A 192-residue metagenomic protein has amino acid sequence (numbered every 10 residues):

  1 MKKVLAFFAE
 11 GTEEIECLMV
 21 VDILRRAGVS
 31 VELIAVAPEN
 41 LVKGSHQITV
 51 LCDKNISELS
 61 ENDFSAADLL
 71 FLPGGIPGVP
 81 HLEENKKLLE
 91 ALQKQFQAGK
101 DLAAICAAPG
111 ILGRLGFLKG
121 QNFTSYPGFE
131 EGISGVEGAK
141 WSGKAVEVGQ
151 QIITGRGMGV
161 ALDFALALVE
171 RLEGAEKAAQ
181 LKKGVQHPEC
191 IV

Functional and structural regions predicted by a protein language model:
K3-F8, T12, R26-A35, K54 (+1 more regions): Active-site-adjacent pocket-lining segments in enzyme domains
I34-D53: N-terminal beta-loop-helix "entrance" segment that forms/cooperates in small-molecule cofactor or anionic ligand
